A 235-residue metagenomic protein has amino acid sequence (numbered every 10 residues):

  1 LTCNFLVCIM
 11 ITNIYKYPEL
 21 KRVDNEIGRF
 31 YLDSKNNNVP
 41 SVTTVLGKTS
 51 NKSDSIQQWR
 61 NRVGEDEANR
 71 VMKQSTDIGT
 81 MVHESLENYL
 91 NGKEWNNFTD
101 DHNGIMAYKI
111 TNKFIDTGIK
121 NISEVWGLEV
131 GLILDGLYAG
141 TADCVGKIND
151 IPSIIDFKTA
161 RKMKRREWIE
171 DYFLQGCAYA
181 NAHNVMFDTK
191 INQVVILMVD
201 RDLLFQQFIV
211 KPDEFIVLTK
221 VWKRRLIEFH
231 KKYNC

Functional and structural regions predicted by a protein language model:
L1-M10, Y172, K190: Polar low-complexity intrinsically disordered regions
N4-A139: Metal-dependent nuclease catalytic cores that hydrolyze phosphodiester bonds in DNA/RNA, characterized by
K16-P18, L32, K109, D156 (+3 more regions): Compositionally biased, intrinsically disordered low-complexity regions enriched in proline and serine
D101, N234-C235: Short, flexible loop/turn segments with low-complexity composition
W126-K232: Mg2+/Mn2+-dependent nuclease catalytic core
